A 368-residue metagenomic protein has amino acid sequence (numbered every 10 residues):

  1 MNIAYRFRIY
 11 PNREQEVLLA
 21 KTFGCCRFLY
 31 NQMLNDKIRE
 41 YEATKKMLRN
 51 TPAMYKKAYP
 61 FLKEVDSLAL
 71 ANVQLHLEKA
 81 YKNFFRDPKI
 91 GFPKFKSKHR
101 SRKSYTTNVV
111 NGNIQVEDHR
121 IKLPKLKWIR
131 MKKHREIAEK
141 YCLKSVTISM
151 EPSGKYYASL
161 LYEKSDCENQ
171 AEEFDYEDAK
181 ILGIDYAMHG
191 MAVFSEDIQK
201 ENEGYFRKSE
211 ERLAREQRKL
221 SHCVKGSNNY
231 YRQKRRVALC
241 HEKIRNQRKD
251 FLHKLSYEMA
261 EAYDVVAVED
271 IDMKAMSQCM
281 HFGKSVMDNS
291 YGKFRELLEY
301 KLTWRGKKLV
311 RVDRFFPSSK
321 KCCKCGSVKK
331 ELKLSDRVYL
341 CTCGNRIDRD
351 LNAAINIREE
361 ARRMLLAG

Functional and structural regions predicted by a protein language model:
M1-L70: Gly/serine-rich nucleotide phosphate-binding loop at the start of the catalytic core of nucleotide/ADP-ribose-handling
F7-I9, W128-K133, Q199-N202: Generic detection of short hydrophobic beta-strand segments and adjacent strand-loop junctions
Q15, L19, C26, D66-V73 (+2 more regions): Hydrophobic (often cysteine-bearing) scaffold residues that line and stabilize catalytic clefts of nucleotide/cofactor
C25, L29-Q32, D36, H76-K79 (+6 more regions): Residues on one face of amphipathic alpha-helical coiled coils
M33, A69-D87, L351-A361, L365: Stable alpha-helical structural segments in soluble proteins, enriched in small hydrophobic residues
L34-Y41, Y81, F85-F92, K164: Long, hydrophobic, amphipathic alpha-helical segments used as structural scaffolds
N50-P152: Acidic carboxylate diad motif detector
E139, P152-G368: Positively charged, helix-rich recognition surfaces that bind polyanionic ligands
